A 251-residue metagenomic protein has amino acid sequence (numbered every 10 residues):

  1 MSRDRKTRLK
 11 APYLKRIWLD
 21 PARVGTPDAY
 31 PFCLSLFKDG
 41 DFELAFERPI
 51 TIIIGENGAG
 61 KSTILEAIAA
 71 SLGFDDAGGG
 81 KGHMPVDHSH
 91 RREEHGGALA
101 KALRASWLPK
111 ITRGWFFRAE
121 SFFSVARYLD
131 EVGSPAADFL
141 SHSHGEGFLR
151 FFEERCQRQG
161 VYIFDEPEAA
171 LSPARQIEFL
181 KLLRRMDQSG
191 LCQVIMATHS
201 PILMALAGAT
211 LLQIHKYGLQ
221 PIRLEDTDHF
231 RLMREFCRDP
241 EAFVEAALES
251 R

Functional and structural regions predicted by a protein language model:
R3-D41: N-terminal pre-Walker A segment at the start of P-loop NTPase domains
I52, S62-E131: ABC ATPase nucleotide-binding domain signature region
I54-G55, E166: The Walker A (P-loop) glycine that initiates the GxxxxGKT/S ATP-binding motif of P-loop NTPases
N57-K61: Walker A (P-loop) phosphate-binding loop of P-loop NTPases
F117, Y162-D165, Q193-T198: Structural recognition of the conserved hydrophobic beta-strand(s) that form the central parallel beta-sheet of P-loop
H142-E166, A174-S189, L206: GG-anchored amphipathic helix commonly corresponding to the ABC/SMC/Rad50 NBD signature/C-loop
A174, E178-I195, H199-R251: C-terminal lobe/lid and adjacent interdomain/linker elements of RecA-like ASCE P-loop ATPase modules
